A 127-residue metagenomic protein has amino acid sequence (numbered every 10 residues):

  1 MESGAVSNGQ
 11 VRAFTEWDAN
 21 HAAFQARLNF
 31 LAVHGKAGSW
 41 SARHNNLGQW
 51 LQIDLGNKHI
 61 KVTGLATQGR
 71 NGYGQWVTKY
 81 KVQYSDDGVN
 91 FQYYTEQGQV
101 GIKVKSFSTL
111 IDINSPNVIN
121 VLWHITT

Functional and structural regions predicted by a protein language model:
M1-K58, R70, Q97-I102: Disordered, acidic Ser/Thr/Pro-rich linker "stalks" and the adjacent N-terminal cap of the next globular domain
N8-Q10, G64, K79: Extracellular/lumenal ectodomain signal focusing on beta-strand-rich modules and carbohydrate-recognition contexts
F14-T15, N45-Q49, G72-T127: Trp- and acidic/polar-enriched beta-sheet ligand-binding modules for extracellular glycan and matrix recognition
I53-L55, L65, V82: Residue-level detector of buried hydrophobic side-chain packing in well-ordered secondary-structure elements
I60-V62: Core-facing hydrophobic residues within beta-strands of well-ordered domains
G64-A66, N120: A composition/secondary-structure signal for short, hydrophobic, low-basic-content segments with alpha-helix propensity
A66-G72: Short amphipathic, basic-aromatic surface patches that mediate peripheral association with negatively charged
